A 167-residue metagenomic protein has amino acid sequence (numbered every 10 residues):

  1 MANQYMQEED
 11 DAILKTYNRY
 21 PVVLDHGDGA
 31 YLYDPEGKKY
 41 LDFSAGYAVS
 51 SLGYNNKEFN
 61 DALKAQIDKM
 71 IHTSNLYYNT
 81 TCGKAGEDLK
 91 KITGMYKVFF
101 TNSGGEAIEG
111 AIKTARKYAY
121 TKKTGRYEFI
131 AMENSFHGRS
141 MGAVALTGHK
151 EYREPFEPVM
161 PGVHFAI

Functional and structural regions predicted by a protein language model:
M1-D28, L76: Active-site-adjacent loop/helix segments that line or gate small-molecule/cofactor pockets in enzymes
N3-Q4, D34-P35, N60-D61, Y127-E128: Short, flexible segments with low predicted structural confidence
Q4, E8, A62-A65, K84 (+1 more regions): A non-catalytic, amphipathic alpha-helix used as a structural packing/dimerization or gating element in enzyme scaffolds
V22-D42: Active-site and channel-lining beta-strand-loop segments that bind or position nucleotide-derived/phosphorylated
Y33-D34, L52-Y54, A145-T147: Short beta-strand-to-turn element immediately C-terminal to the catalytic PLP-Schiff-base lysine in fold type I
K39-K122: Glycine-rich loop-to-alpha-helix module at the N-terminal edge of alpha/beta enzyme cores
E87-I167: PLP-dependent aspartate aminotransferase-fold enzymes
